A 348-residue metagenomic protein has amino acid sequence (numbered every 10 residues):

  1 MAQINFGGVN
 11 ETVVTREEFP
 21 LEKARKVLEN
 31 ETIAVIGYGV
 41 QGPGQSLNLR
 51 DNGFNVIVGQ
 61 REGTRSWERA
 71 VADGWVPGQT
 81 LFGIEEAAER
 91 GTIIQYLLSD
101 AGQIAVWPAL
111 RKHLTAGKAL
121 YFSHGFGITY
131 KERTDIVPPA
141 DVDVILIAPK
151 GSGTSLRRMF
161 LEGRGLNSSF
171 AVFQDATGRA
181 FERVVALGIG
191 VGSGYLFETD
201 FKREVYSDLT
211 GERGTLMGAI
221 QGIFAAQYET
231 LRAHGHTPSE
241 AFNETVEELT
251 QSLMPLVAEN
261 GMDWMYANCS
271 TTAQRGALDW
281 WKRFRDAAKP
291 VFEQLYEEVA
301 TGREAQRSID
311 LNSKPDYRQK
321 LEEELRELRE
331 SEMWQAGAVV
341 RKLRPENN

Functional and structural regions predicted by a protein language model:
M1-T32, R61, V172-Q174, G192-T199: Glycine/serine-rich phosphate-binding loop and adjoining beta1-alpha1 elements at the start of nucleotide-handling
A2-F6, E11-E17, A233-N348: NAD(P)-dependent Rossmann-like dehydrogenase/reductase catalytic/cofactor-binding core
E31-L49: Glycine-rich adenosine-cofactor-binding loop
G44, R50-W75: NAD(P)-binding Rossmann-fold cofactor-contacting core
R61-E62, V71-T129, V137-S152: Rossmann-like NAD(P)-binding element
W67, A87, Q103, P238-F242: Small-residue helix-packing motif on alpha-helices
Y121-R213: Rossmann-fold dinucleotide-binding core
G178-A233, S239-V257: Active-site-proximal catalytic alpha-helix in oxidoreductases
